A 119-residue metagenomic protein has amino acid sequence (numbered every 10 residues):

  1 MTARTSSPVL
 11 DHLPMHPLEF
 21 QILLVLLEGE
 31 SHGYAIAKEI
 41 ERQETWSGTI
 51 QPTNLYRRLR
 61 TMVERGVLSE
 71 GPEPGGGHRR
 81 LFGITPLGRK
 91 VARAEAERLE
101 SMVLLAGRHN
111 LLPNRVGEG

Functional and structural regions predicted by a protein language model:
M1-P17, E95: Intrinsically disordered, low-complexity serine/threonine- and proline-rich regulatory segments
T2-A3, K90-G119: Amphipathic alpha-helical dimerization/coiled-coil segments that flank or bridge DNA-binding/regulatory modules
L10-N54, G75: N-terminal helix-turn-helix DNA-binding core of bacterial DNA-binding proteins
L55-M62: Basic amphipathic alpha-helical segments that dock to polyanions
V63-H78, G83: Beta-hairpin "wing" of winged helix-turn-helix
I84-R89: Accessory beta->alpha helical hairpin/"wing" motif in late/C-terminal subdomains of nucleic-acid enzymes
